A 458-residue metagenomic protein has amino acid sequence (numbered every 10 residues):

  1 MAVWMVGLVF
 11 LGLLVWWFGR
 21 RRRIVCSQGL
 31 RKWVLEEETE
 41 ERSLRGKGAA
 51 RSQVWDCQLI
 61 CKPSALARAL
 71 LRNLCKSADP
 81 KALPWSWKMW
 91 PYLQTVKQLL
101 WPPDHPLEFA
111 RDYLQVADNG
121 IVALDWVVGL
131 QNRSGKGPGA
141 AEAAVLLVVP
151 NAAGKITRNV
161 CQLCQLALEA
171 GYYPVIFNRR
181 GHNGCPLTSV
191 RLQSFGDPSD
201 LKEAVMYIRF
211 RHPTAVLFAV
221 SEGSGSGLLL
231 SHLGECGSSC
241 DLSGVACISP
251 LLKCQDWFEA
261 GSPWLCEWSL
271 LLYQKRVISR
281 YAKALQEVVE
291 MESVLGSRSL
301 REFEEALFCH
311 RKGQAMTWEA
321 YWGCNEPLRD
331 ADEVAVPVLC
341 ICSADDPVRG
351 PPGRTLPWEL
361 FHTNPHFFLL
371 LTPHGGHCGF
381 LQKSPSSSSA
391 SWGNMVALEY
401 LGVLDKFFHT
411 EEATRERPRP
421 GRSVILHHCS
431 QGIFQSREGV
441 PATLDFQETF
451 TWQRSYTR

Functional and structural regions predicted by a protein language model:
L13-A78, F210-Q314, E319, R454-Y456: Alpha/beta-hydrolase-fold enzymes
W85-A141, L201: N-terminal cap/lid segment of alpha/beta-hydrolase-fold proteins
V127-T188, M206-F210, P351-R354: Short, surface-exposed "cap/lid" segments of acyl-processing enzymes
V160, C164-G181, L360-K383: Active-site machinery of serine-nucleophile hydrolases
R191-A219: Alpha/beta-hydrolase active-site loop
V334, C340-C342, D346: Short beta-strand/loop motif that positions the catalytic acidic residue of the alpha/beta-hydrolase fold
A344-P347, H374-G376: Acidic beta-to-alpha connecting loop that harbors the catalytic carboxylate
P373-G375, G379-R458: Catalytic active-site module of serine/aspartate enzymes centered on a nucleophile-bearing elbow/loop
